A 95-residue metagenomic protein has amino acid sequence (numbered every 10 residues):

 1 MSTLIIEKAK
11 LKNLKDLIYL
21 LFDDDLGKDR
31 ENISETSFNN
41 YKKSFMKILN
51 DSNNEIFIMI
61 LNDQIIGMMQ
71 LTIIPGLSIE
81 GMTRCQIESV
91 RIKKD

Functional and structural regions predicted by a protein language model:
L4, D63-M68, C85: Glycine-rich phosphate/pyrophosphate-binding loop shared by adenosine-nucleotide-utilizing enzymes
I5-Y19: A short beta-loop-alpha structural element at the N-terminal edge of CoA-dependent acyl/N-acetyltransferase catalytic
F22-S44: Conserved GNAT-fold acetyl-CoA-binding loop/helix
K43-I58, Q86: A short helix-loop-beta-strand connector motif used in the catalytic cores of GNAT acetyltransferases and, in some
I58, Q64-I73, R91: Conserved beta-strand in the GNAT
G76-I87: A conserved beta-turn-beta hairpin within the catalytic core of GNAT-like acetyltransferases that forms part
I87-D95: A short, internal acetyl-CoA/4′-phosphopantetheine-binding micro-motif in the GNAT/acyltransferase core
